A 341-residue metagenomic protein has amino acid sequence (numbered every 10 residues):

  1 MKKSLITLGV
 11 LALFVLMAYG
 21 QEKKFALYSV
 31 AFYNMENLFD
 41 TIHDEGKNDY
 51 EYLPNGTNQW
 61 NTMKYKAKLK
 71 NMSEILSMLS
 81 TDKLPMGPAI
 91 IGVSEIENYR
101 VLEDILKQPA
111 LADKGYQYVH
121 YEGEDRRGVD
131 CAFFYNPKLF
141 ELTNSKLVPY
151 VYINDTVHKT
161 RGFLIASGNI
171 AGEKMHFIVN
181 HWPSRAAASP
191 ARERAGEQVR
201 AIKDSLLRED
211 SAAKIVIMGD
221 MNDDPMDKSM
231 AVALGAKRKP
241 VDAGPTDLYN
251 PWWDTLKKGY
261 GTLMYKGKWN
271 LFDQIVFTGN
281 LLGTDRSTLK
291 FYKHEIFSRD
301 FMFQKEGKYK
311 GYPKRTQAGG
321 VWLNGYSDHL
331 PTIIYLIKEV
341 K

Functional and structural regions predicted by a protein language model:
M1-F25: Bacterial Sec-dependent N-terminal signal peptides
A18-L111, V119-C131, E197, K305-K310 (+2 more regions): N-terminal, active-site-proximal structural segment of metallo-dependent hydrolase catalytic domains
G20-E22, D204-I215, D223-K341: Metal-dependent phosphoester-hydrolase catalytic domains
E22-V30, F39, K138-E141, H158-N180 (+1 more regions): Beta-strand-turn-beta hairpins that frame and shape the catalytic cleft of phosphate-ester-processing enzymes
Y33-E36, V93-E97, H120-E124, N136-P137 (+6 more regions): Active-site-proximal beta-strand/loop segments in catalytic clefts of secreted hydrolases
M35, I96-K174: Structured beta-strand-rich core segments of catalytic domains in phosphoester-bond hydrolases
D40, R100-E103, R127-D130, A186-S189 (+2 more regions): Extracytoplasmic/secreted cell-surface and envelope-processing proteins
S189-S211: A long, amphipathic alpha-helix that forms part of the scaffold/cap immediately adjacent to metal-dependent active
